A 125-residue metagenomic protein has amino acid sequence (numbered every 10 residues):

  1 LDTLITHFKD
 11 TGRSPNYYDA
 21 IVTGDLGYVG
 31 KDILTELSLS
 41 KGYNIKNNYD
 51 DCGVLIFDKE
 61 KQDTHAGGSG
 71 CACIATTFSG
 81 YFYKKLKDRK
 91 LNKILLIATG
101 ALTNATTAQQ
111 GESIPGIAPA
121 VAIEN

Functional and structural regions predicted by a protein language model:
T3-Y17, K85-L86: Phosphate/pyrophosphate-binding loops at sites that engage ATP/ADP/AMP, CoA/4′-phosphopantetheine, polyphosphate
D19-N125: Claisen-condensing/thiolase-fold acyl-transfer catalytic domains that form or cleave C-C bonds in fatty acid
